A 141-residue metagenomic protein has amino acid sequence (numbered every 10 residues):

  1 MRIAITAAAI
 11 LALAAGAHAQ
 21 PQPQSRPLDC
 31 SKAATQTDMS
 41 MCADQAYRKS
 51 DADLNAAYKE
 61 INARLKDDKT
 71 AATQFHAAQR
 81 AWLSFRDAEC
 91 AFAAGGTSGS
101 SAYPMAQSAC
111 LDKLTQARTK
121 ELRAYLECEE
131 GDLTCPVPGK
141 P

Functional and structural regions predicted by a protein language model:
M1-I5: Positively charged n-region of N-terminal signal peptides that target proteins for export
A14-G16: N-terminal signal peptide c-region/cleavage motif recognized by signal peptidases
H18-P141: N-terminal alpha-helical modules
